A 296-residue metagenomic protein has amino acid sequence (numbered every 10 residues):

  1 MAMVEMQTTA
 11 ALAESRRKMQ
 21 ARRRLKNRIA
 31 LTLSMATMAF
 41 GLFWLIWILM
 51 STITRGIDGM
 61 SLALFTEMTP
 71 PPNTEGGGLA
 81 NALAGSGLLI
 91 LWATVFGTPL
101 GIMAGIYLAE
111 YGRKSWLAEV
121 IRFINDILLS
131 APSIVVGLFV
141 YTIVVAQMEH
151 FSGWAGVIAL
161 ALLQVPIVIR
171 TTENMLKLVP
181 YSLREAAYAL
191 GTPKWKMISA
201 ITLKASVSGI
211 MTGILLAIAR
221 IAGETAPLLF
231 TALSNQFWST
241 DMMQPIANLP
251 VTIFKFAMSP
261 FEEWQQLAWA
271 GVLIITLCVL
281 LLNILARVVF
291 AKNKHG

Functional and structural regions predicted by a protein language model:
M1-F40, A286-G296: Transmembrane alpha-helical segments of polytopic membrane transport and secretion proteins
A13-A36, M50-V95, K255-Q266: Periplasmic/extracellular loop-to-transmembrane helix junction in inner-membrane transport proteins
P72-N73, L228-T276: Interhelical loop and adjacent transmembrane-helix boundary motif in polytopic membrane transport permeases
A93-N125, L138, A286-K292: Transmembrane-helix boundary motif in ABC transporter permease subunits
T94, T172, K194-F230: Transmembrane alpha-helices
L108, G112, E173, K177 (+3 more regions): C-terminal transmembrane helix and the adjacent membrane-cytosol boundary/short C-terminal tail of inner/organellar
R113-L117, R122, P180, R184-T212: Amphipathic cytosolic juxtamembrane alpha-helices at the membrane-cytosol interface of multi-pass membrane transporters
D126-Q164: Generic hydrophobic transmembrane alpha-helix motif, especially the helices
